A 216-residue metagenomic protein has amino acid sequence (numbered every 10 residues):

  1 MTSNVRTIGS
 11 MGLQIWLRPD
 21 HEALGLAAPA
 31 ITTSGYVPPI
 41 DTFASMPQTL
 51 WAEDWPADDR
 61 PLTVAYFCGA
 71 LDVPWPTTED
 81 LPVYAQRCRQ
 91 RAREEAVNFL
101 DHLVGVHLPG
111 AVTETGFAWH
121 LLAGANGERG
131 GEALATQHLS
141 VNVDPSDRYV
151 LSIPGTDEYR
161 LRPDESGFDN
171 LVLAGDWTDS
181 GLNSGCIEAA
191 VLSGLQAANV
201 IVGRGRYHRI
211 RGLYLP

Functional and structural regions predicted by a protein language model:
M1-L192, N199, G205-R206: C-terminal segments that line or cap access tunnels to active or ligand-binding sites in enzymes and enzyme-associated
Q196-A197, I210: Juxtamembrane helix-loop transition sites at the ends of transmembrane segments in multi-pass membrane proteins
R206-P216: Short, glycine/acidic-rich hinge or "gate" loops at secondary-structure transitions that mediate conformational
